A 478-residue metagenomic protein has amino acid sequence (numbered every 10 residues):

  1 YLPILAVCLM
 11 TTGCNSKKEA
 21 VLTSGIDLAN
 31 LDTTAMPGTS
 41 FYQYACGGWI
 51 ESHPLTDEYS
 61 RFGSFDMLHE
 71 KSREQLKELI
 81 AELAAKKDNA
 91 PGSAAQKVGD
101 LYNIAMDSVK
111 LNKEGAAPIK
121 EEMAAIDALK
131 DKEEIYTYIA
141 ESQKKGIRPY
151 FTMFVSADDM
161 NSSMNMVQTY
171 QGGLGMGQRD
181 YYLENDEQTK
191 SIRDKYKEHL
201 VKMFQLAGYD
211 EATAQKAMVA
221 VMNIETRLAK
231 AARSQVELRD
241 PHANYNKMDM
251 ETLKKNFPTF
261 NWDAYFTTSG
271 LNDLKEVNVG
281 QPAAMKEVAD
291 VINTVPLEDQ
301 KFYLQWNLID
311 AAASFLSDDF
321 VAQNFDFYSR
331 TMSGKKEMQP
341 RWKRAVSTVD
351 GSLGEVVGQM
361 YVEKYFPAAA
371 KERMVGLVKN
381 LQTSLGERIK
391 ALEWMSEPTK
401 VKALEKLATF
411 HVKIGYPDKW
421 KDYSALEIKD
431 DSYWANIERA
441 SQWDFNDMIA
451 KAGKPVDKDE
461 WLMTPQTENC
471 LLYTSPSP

Functional and structural regions predicted by a protein language model:
P3-L9: Bacterial N-terminal signal peptides
T12-G13: C-terminal motif of bacterial Sec signal peptides marking the signal peptidase cleavage site
L22-H53: Mature N-terminal segment immediately following signal peptide/propeptide cleavage in secreted/periplasmic
T34-G38, A45, S72, L76 (+12 more regions): Stable alpha-helical elements in mature extracytoplasmic
P37, G48-V98: Active-site-surrounding "flap" and adjacent substrate/cofactor-binding loops of secreted or lumenal enzymes, prototyped
W49-S52, M176, R227-Q235, T383 (+2 more regions): Secretory-pathway/luminal and periplasmic proteins that interact with or process carbohydrate-rich
L83-G376: Noncatalytic, helix-rich "gating/capping" subdomain that lines the substrate-entry/channel surface of large enzyme
V221, N256-T259, N278-P282, Q339 (+3 more regions): Intrinsically disordered, low-complexity linker/terminal regions across diverse proteins
